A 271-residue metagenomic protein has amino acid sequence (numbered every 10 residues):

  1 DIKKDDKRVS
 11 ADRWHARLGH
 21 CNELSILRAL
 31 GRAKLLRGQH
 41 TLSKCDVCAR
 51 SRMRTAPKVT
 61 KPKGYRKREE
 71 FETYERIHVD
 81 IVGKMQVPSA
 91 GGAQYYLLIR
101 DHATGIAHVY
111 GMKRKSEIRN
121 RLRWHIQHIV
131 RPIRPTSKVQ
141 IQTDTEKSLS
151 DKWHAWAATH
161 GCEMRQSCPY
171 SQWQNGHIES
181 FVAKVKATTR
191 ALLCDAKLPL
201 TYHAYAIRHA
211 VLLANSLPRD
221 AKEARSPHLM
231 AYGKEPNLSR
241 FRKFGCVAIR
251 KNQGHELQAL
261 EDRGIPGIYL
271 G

Functional and structural regions predicted by a protein language model:
D1-G271: HHCC-type zinc-binding knuckle of retroelement integrases
